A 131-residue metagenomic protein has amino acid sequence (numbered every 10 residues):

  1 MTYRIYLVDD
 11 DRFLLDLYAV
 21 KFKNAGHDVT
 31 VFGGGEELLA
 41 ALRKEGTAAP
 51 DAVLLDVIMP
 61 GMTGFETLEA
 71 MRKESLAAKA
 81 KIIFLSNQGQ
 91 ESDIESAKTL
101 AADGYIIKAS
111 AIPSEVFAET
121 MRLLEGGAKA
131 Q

Functional and structural regions predicted by a protein language model:
T2-F13, Y18-F22, V53: Conserved acidic segment of CheY-like receiver
V31-A52: Acidic, metal-coordinating helix/loop segments flanking the phosphotransfer/catalytic sites of two-component signaling
K44-A48, R72-K79, L100: Conserved phosphotransfer cores of two-component systems
D56, S86: Active-site residues of response regulator receiver
M59-P60: Receiver (REC) domain active-site loop signature in two-component systems and cognate sites in sensor histidine kinases
E115-K129: Receiver (REC) domain switch/output surface
